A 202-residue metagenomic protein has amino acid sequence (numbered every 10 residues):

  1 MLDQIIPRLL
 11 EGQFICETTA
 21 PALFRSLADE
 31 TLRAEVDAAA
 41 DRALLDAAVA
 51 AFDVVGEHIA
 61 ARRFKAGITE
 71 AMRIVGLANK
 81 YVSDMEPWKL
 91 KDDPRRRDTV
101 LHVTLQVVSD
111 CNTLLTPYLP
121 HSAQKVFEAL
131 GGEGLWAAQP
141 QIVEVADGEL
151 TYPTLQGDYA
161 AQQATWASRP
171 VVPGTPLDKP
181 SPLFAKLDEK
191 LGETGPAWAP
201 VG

Functional and structural regions predicted by a protein language model:
M1-R96: Long, charged, mostly alpha-helical binding arms that flank functional sites
E57, R62-R63, M72-G202: Basic, alpha-helical terminal appendages of large translation-related enzymes
